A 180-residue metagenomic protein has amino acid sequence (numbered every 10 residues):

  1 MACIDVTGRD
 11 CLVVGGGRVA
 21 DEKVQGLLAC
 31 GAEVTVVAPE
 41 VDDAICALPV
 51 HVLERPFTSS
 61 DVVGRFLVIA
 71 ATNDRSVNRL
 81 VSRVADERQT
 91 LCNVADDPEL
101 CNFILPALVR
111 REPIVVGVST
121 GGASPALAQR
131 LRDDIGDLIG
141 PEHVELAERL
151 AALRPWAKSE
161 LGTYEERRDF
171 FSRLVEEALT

Functional and structural regions predicted by a protein language model:
M1-E40, I45-A47, R55: Hydrophobic, well-ordered beta-alpha structural blocks that scaffold small-molecule cofactor pockets
G17-V19, R75-S76, G122: Residue-level detector of alpha-helix initiation sites
V34, V52, L91-C92: Hydrophobic beta-strand scaffold residues
I45, V50, V81-A85: A generic structural signal for well-ordered alpha-helical segments
P56-G64: Short amphipathic alpha-helix with an adjacent loop that forms part of the alpha/beta core around
F66-T72, F103-G122, I135: Short basic, glycine-rich beta-strand/loop surfaces that mediate nucleic-acid
L67-T72, N78-L105: ADP-ribose/adenylate-binding Rossmann-like module
G122-T180: An accessory alpha-helical subdomain
